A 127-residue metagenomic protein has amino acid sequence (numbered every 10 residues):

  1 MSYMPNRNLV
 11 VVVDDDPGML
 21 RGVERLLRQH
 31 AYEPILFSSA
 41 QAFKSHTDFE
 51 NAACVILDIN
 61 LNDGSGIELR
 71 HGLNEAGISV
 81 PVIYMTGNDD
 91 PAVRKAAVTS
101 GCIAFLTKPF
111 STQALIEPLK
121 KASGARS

Functional and structural regions predicted by a protein language model:
S2, L36-C54: Acidic, metal-coordinating helix/loop segments flanking the phosphotransfer/catalytic sites of two-component signaling
P17-I35: Two-component/phosphorelay signaling modules centered on CheY-like receiver
L20, N62, D90: The feature encodes the CheY-like receiver
S38-S39, S65-E68: Acidic catalytic/metal-coordinating carboxylates
I67-I78: Short amphipathic alpha-helix used as the core "switch/output" element in two-component signaling
E68, D89-A104: Alpha4 helix (beta4-alpha4-beta5 surface) of REC/receiver domains from two-component response regulators
A92, F110-K120: C-terminal output helix
